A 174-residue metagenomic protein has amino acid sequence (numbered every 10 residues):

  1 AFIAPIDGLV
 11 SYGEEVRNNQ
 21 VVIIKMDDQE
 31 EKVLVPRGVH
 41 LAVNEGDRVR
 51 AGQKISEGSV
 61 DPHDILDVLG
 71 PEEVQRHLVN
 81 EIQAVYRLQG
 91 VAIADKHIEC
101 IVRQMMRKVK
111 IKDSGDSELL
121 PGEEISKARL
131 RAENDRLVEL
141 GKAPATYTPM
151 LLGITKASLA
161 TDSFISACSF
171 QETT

Functional and structural regions predicted by a protein language model:
A1-T174: Intrinsically disordered, low-complexity regulatory segments
